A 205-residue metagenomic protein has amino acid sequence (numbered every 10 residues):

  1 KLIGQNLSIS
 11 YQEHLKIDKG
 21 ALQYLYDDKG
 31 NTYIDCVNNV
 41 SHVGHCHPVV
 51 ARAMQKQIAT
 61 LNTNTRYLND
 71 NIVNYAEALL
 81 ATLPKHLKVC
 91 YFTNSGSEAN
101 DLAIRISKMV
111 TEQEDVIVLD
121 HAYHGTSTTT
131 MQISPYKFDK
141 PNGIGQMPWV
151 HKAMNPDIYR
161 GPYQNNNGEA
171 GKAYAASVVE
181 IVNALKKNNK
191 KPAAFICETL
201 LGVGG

Functional and structural regions predicted by a protein language model:
K1-Y24, N39, Y174: Active-site-adjacent loop/helix segments that line or gate small-molecule/cofactor pockets in enzymes
L15, K19, G44-P48, N69 (+4 more regions): Electropositive phosphate-/nucleotide-binding environments in soluble metabolic enzymes
K16-I17, L80-K85, M109-V110, N142-Q146 (+1 more regions): Solvent-exposed alpha-helices and their adjacent loops that cap or buttress functional pockets in soluble metabolic
D27-K29: Residue-level recognition of short loop/turn positions
T32-I117: Glycine-rich loop-to-alpha-helix module at the N-terminal edge of alpha/beta enzyme cores
S95, L119-H121, N155: Cofactor-binding loop segments of dinucleotide-utilizing enzymes, especially the Rossmann-like FAD- and NAD(P)+-binding
Y123-T199: PLP-dependent aminotransferase-class I/II
G202-V203: Alpha-helical transmembrane segments of integral membrane proteins, especially multi-pass inner/plasma-membrane
